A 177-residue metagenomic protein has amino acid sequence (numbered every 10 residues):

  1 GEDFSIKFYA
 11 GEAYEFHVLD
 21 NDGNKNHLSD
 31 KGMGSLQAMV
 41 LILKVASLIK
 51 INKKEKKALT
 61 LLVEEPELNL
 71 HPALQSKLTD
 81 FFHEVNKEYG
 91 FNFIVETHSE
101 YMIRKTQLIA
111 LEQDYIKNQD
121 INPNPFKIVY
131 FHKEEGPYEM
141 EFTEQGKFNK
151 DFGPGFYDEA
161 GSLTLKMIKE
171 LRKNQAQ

Functional and structural regions predicted by a protein language model:
G1-K7: ABC-family P-loop ATPase nucleotide-binding domains
K7-L165: Switch/communication elements of ASCE P-loop NTPase nucleotide-binding domains
R172-Q177: Conserved helicase/translocase motor-coupling segment
